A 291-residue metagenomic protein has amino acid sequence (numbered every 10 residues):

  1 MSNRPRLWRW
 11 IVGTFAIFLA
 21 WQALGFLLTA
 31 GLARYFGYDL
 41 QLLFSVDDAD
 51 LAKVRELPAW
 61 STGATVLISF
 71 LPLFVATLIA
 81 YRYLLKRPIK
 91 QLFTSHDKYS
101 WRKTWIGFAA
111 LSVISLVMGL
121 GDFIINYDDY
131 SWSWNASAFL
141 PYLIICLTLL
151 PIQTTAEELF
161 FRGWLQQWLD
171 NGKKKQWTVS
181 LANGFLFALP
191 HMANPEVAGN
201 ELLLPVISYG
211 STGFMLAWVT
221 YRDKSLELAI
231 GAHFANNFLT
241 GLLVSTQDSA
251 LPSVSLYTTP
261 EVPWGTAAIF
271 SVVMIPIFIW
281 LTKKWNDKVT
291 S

Functional and structural regions predicted by a protein language model:
M1-P88, V254-S291: N-terminal, membrane-interfacial amphipathic/helix-forming hydrophobic leader that caps and precedes the first
N3, L7, I11, F15 (+12 more regions): Hydrophobic, aromatic-rich alpha-helical transmembrane segments and their membrane-interface anchor motifs
L7-A16, V46-S61, R82-F93, N126-D128 (+2 more regions): Hydrophobic alpha-helical transmembrane segments
I11-L27, L67-V75, G107-G119, L143-L147 (+6 more regions): Alpha-helical transmembrane spans of integral membrane proteins, capturing the lipid-embedded, hydrophobic core of TM
G25-A33, V117-D122, L239, L243-V244: C-terminal TM-helix exit segments that contain a strictly Trp-centered aromatic cap at the helix terminus
A33-G37, L85, D122-Y127, H191-N194 (+3 more regions): Short helix-capping/hinge motifs at transmembrane helix termini and TM-loop junctions
L51-W60, T65-L67, I89-A156, Q166-Q167 (+1 more regions): Juxtamembrane helix-loop-helix connectors linking adjacent transmembrane helices in multi-pass membrane enzymes
L143-S291: Transmembrane helix-loop-helix hairpins at the membrane interface of multi-pass integral membrane proteins
